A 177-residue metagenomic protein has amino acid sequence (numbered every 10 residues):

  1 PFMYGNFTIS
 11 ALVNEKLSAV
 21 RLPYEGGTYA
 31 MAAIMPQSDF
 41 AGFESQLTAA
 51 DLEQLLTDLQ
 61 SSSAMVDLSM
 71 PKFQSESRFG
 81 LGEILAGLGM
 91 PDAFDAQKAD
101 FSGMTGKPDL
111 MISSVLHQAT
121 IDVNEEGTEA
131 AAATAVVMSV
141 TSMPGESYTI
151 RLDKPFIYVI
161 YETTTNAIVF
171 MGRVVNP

Functional and structural regions predicted by a protein language model:
P1-P177: Hydrophobic-core positions in well-structured secondary-structure elements of globular domains
